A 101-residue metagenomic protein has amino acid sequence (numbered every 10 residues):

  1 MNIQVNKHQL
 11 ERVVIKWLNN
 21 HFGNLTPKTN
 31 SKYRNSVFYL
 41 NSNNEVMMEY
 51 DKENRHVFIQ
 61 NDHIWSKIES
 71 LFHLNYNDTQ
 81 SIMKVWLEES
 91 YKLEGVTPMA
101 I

Functional and structural regions predicted by a protein language model:
M1-L18: Short acidic, low-complexity intrinsically disordered linear motifs used for protein-protein interactions
N2-Q4, L93-I101: Short acidic DE-rich linear segments
W17, H21, L25, T29 (+4 more regions): Short, flexible helical or helix-coil boundary motifs
T29-K84: Acidic, low-complexity, intrinsically disordered interaction modules
